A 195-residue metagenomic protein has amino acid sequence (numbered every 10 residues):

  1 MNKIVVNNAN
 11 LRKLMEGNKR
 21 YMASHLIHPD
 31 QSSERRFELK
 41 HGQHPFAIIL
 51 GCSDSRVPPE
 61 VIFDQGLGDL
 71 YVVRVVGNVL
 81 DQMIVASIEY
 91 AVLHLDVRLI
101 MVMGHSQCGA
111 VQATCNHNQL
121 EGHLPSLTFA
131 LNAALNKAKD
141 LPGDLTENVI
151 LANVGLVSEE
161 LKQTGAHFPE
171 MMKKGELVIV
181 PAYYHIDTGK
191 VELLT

Functional and structural regions predicted by a protein language model:
M1-H44, L67-G68, G77-L95, G109-T195: Divalent-metal-activated hydrolytic enzyme cores
I48, Y71-R74: Short glycine-rich or small-residue beta-strand-to-loop segments that form or flank ligand, phosphate, metal/Fe-S
G51-R56, V76-V79, H105: Short glycine-enriched loops at secondary-structure junctions
S55, F63-D64: An anion-binding catalytic pocket shared by soluble metabolic enzymes
P59: Acidic/His- and Gly-rich active-site-bordering loop/insert found across diverse amide/peptide-bond hydrolases
D64-V72: Short helix-loop-beta junction
R98: Short acidic/polar active-site loop segments enriched in Thr and Asp
V102: Conserved functional hotspot residues or short segments at active or partner-binding sites across diverse domains
